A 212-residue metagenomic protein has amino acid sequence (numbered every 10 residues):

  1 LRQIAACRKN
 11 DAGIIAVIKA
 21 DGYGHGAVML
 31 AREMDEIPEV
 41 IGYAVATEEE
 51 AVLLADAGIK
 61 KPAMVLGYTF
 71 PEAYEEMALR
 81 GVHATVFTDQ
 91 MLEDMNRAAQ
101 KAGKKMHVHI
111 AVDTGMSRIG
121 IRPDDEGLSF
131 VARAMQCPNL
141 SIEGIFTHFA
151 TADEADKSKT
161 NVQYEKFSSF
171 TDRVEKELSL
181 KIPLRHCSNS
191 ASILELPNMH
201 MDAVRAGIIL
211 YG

Functional and structural regions predicted by a protein language model:
L1-K9: Positively charged, low-complexity intrinsically disordered leader regions
N10-H186, M199-H200: Active-site-proximal beta-alpha core segment in soluble small-molecule metabolic enzymes
L194-G212: Active-site loop ensemble at the mouth of alpha/beta enzyme cores that anchors a bound cofactor
